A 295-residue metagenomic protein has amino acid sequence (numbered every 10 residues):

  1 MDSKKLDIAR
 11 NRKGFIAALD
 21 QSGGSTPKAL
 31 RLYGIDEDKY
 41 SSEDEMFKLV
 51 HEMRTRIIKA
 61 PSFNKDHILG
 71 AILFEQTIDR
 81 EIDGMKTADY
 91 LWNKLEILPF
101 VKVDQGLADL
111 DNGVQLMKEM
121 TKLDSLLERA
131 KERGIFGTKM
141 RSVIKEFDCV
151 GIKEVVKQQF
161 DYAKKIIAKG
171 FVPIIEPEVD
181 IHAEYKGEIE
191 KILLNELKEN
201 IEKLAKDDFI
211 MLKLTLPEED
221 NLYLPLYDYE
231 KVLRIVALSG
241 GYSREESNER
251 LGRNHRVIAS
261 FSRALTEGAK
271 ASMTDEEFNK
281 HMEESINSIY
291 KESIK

Functional and structural regions predicted by a protein language model:
M1-F136, I144-E146, I189, E196-K295: Alpha/beta catalytic barrel-like cores
T138-L212: Eukaryote-skewed repeat-based solenoidal scaffolds used as protein-protein interaction platforms, primarily
